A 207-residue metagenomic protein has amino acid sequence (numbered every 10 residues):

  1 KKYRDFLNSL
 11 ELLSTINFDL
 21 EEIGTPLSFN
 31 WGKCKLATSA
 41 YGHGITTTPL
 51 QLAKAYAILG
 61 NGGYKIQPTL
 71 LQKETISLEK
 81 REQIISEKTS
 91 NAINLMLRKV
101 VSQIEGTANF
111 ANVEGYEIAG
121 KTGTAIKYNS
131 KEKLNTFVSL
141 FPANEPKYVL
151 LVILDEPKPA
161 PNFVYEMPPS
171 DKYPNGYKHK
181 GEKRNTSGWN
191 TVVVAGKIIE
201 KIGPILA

Functional and structural regions predicted by a protein language model:
K1-Y173, S187, T191: Beta-lactam-recognizing serine transpeptidase/beta-lactamase-like catalytic domain environment
G60, V101, G196-G203: Short amphipathic alpha-helical signal-transduction/dimerization elements
K178-K183: C-terminal soluble interaction/assembly domains
N185, W189-E200: Non-catalytic, well-ordered alpha-helical segments in soluble enzyme domains
L206-A207: Short, solvent-exposed mixed-charge patches
